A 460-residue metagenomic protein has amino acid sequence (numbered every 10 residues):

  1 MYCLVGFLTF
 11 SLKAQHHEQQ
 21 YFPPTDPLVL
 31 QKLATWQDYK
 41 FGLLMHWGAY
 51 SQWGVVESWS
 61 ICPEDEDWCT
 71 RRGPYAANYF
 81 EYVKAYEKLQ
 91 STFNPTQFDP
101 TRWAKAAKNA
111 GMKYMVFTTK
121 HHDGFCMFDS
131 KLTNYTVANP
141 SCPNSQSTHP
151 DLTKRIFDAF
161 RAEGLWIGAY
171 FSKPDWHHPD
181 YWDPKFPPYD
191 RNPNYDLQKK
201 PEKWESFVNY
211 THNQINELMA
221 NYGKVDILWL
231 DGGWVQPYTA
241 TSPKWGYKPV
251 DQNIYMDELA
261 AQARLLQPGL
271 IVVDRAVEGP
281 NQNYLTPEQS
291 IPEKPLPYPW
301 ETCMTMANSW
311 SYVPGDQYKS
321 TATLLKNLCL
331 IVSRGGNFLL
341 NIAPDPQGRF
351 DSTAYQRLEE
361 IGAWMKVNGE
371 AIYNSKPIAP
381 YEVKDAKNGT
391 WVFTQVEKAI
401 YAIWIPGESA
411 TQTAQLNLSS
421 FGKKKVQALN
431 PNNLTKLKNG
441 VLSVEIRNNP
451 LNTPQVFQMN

Functional and structural regions predicted by a protein language model:
M1-H16: Bacterial Sec-dependent N-terminal signal peptides
Q15-N460: Mature catalytic domains of secreted/periplasmic carbohydrate-active enzymes
